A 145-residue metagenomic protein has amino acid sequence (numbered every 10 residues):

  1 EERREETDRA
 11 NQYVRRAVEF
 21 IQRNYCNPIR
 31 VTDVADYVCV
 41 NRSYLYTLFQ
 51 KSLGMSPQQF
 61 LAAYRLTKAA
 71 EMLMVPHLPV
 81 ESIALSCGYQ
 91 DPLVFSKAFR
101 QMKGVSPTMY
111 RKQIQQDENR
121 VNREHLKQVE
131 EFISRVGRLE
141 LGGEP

Functional and structural regions predicted by a protein language model:
E1-E5, R9, Y44-Y46: An amphipathic alpha-helical interaction segment
E6-A10, R23, V38, L61: Residue-level marker of regulatory loop/turn positions in helix-turn-helix DNA-binding domains and in histidine
T7-V14, V31: Short, structured helix-loop boundary elements
V18-E19, R23, P28, T32 (+3 more regions): Terminal helix-turn-helix DNA-binding modules in bacterial transcription factors
N41-R42, Q90-D91: Short coil turns linking two alpha-helices in DNA-binding domains
Y44-L45, F49, V94-F95, F99: Short hydrophobic/aromatic patch on the recognition helix
